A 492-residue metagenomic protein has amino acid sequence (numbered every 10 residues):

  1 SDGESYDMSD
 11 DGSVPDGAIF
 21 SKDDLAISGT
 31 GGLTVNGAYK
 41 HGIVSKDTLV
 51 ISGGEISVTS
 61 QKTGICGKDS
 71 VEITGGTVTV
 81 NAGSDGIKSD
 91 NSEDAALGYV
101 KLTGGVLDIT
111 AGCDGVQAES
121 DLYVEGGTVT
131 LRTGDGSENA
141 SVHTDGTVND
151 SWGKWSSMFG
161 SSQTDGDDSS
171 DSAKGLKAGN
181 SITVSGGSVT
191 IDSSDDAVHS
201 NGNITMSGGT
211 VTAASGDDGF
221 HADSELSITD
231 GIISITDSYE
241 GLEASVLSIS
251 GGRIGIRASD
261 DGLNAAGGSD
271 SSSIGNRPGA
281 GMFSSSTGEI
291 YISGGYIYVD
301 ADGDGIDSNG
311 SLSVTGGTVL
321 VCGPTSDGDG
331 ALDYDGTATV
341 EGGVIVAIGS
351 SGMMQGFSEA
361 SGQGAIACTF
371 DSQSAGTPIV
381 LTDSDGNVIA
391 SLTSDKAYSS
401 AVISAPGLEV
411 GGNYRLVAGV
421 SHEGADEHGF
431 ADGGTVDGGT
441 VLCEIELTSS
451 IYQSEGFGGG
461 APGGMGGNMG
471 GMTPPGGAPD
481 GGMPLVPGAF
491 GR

Functional and structural regions predicted by a protein language model:
S1-R492: A composition-driven surface/loop motif
